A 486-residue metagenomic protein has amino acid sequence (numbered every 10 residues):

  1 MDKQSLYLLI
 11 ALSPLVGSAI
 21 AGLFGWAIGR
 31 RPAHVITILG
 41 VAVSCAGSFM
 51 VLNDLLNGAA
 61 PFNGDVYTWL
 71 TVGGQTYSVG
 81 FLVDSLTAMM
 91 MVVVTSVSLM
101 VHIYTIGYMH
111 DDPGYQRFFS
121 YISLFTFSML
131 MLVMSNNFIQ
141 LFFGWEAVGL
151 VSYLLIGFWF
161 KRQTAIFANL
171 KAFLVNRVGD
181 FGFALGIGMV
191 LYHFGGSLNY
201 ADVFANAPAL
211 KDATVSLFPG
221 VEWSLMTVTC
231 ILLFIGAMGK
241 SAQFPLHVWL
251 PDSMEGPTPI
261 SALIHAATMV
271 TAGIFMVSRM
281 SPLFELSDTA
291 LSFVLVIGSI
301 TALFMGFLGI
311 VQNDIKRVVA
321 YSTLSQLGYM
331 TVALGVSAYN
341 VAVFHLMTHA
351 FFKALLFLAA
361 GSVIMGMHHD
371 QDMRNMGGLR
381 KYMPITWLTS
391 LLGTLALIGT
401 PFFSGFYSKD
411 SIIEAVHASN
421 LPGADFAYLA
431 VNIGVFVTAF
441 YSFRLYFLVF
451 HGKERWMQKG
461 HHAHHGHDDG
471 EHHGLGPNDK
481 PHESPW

Functional and structural regions predicted by a protein language model:
M1-L6, L12, F24-S120, H193-E222 (+2 more regions): Transmembrane helix-loop-helix hairpins at membrane boundaries of multipass inner-membrane proteins
Q4-L6, I10, P14-L15, Q140 (+1 more regions): Hydrophobic alpha-helical transmembrane segments of multi-pass integral membrane proteins
A11-W26, L99, M238, A242 (+1 more regions): N-terminal signal-anchor/start-transfer transmembrane helix
G17-I20, M50, A272, Y407: Local alpha-helix boundary/kink/capping signal
M100-G144, L150-E483: Hydrophobic transmembrane alpha-helices and their helix-loop junctions in integral membrane proteins
